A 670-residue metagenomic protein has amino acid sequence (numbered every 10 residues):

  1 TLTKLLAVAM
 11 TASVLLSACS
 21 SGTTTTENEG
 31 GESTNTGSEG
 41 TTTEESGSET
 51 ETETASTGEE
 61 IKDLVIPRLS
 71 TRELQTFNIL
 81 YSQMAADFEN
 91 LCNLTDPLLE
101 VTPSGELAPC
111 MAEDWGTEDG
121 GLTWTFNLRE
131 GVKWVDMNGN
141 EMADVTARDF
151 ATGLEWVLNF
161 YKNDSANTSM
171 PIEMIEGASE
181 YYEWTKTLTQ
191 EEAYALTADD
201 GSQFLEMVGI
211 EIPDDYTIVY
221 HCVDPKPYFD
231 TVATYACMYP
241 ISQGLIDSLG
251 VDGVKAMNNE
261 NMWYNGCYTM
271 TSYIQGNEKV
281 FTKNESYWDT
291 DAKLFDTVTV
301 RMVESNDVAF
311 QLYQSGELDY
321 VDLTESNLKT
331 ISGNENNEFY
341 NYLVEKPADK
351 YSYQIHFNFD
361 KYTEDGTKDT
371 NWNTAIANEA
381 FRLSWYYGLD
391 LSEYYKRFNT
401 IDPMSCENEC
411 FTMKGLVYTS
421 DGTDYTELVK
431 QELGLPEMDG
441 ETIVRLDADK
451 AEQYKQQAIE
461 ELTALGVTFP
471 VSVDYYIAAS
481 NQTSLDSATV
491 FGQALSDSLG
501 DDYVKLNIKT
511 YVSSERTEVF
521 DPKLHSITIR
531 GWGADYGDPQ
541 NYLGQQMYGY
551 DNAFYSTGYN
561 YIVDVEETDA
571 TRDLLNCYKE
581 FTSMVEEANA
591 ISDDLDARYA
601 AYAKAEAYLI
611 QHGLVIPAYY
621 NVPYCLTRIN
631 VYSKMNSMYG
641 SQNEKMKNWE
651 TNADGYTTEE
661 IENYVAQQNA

Functional and structural regions predicted by a protein language model:
P67-G120, W263: N-terminal lobe/hinge region of extracytoplasmic solute-binding protein
S70-L91, M111, N138-G139, P227-P240 (+4 more regions): A structural "hinge/loop" feature
E113-G177, V219, A309-L312, N371-A377 (+1 more regions): Aromatic- and charge-enriched surface segment that lines or borders ligand/interaction sites
A147-T152, D215-H221, C267, D296-T297 (+3 more regions): Alpha-helical secondary-structure segments
Q190-T197, S202-M207, P213-Y216, H221-T297 (+2 more regions): Gly/Pro-rich hinge or "lid" segments in bacterial periplasmic/extracellular proteins
T271-T282, S286, T299-D365, S392 (+1 more regions): Extracellular/periplasmic solute-recognition and catalytic clefts
Q275, E437-A534, C577, L595 (+1 more regions): Ligand/substrate-recognition segments at binding pockets and active sites
S384-E427, A479, T483-Q493, F520-A670: Detector for C-terminal structural segments
